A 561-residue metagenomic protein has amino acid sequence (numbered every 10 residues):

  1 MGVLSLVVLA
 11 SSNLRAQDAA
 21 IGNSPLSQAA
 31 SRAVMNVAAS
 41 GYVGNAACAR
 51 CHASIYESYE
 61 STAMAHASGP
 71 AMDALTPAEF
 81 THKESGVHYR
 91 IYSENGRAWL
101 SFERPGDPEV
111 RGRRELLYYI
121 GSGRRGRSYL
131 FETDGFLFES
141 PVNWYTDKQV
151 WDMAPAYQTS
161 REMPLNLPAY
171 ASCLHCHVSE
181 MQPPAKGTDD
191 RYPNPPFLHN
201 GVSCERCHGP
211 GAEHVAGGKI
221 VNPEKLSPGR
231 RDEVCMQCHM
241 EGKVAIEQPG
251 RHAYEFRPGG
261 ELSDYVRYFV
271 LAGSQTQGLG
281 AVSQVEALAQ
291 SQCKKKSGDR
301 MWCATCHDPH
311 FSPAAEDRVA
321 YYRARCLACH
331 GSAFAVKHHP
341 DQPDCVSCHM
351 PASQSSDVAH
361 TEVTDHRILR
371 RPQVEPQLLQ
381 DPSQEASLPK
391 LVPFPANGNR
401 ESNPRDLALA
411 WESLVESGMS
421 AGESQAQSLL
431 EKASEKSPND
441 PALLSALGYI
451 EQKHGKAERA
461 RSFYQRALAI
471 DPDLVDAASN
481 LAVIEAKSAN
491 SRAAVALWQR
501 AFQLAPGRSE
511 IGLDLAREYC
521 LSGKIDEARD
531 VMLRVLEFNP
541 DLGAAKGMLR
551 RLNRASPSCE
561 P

Functional and structural regions predicted by a protein language model:
D18-A39, A46, S54-S122, G126-T133 (+3 more regions): Primarily the internal scaffold of c-type cytochrome electron-transfer domains, especially repeated/multiheme c-type
P441-A442, V475-D476, S509-E510, G543-A544: Helix-start (N-cap) detector for alpha-helical repeat units in TPR-like alpha-solenoids, especially tetratricopeptide
K453, K487-S488, L521-S522, R551-A555: Register position in tetratricopeptide repeats
